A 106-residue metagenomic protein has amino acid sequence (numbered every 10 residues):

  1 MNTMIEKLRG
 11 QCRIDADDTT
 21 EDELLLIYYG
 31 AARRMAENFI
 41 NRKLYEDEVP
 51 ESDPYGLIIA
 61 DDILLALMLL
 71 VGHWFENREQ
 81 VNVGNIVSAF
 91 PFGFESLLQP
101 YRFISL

Functional and structural regions predicted by a protein language model:
M1-L106: Divalent metal-cofactor coordination and adjacent catalytic microenvironments
